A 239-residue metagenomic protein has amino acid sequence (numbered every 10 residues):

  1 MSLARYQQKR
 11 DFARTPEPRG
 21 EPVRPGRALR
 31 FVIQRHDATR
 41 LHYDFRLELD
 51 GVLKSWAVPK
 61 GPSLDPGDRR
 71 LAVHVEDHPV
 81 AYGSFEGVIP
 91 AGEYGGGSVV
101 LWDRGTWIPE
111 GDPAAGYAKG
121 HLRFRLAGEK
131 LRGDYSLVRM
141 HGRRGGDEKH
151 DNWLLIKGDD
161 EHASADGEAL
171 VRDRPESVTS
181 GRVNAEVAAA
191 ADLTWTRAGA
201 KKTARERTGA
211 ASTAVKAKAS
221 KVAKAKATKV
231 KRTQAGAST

Functional and structural regions predicted by a protein language model:
M1-T239: A charge-rich, low-complexity, intrinsically flexible signal that marks solvent-exposed coils, linkers, repeats
